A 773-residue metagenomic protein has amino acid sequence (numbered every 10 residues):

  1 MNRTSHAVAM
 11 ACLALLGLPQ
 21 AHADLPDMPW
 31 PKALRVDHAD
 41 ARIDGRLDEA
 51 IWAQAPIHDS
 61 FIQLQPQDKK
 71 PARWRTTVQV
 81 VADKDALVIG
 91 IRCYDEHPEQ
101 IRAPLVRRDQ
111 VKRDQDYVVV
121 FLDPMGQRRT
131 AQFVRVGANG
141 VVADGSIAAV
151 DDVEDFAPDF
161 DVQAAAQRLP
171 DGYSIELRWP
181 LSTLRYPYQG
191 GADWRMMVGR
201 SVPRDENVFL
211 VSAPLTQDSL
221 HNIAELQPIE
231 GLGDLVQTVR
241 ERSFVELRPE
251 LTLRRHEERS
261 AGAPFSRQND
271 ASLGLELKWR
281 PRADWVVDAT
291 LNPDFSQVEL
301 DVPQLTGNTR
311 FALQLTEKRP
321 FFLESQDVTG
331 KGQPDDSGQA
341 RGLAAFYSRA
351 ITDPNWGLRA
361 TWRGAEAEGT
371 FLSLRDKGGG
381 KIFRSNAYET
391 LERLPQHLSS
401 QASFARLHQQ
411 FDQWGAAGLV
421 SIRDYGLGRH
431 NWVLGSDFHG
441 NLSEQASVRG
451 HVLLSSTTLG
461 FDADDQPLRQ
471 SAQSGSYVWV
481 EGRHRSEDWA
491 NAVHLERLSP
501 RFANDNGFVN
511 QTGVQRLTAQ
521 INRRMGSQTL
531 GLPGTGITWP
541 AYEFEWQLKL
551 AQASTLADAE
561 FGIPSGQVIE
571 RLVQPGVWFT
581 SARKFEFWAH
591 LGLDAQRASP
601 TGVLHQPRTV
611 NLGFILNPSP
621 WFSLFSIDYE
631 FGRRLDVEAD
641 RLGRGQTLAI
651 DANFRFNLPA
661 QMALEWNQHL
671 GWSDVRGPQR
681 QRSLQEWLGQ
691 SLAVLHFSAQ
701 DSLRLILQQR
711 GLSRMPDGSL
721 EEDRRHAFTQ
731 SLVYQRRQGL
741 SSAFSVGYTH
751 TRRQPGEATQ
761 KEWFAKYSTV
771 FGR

Functional and structural regions predicted by a protein language model:
M1-A9: Bacterial N-terminal signal peptides that target proteins for export
A9-G17: Bacterial N-terminal signal peptides
A23-S403, H408, G428: Structural preference for beta-rich elements and adjacent junctions enriched in aromatics
V88, S174, Y186, E246 (+13 more regions): Membrane-spanning beta-strand positions in outer-membrane beta-barrel proteins
P158-D159, E230-L232, E257-A261, Q339-A345 (+9 more regions): Extracytoplasmic loops and strand-loop junctions of Gram-negative outer membrane beta-barrel proteins
S219-R242, G379-L434, H439-N441, F587-L624 (+3 more regions): Outer-membrane beta-barrel transmembrane domain signature of Gram-negative proteins, especially the mid-to-C-terminal
R240-D288, Q401-D464, G536-E545, I615-D628 (+2 more regions): Surface-exposed extracellular loop regions of Gram-negative outer-membrane beta-barrel proteins
D353, L454-R773: Exposed, low-structure sequence patches enriched in small/polar residues
